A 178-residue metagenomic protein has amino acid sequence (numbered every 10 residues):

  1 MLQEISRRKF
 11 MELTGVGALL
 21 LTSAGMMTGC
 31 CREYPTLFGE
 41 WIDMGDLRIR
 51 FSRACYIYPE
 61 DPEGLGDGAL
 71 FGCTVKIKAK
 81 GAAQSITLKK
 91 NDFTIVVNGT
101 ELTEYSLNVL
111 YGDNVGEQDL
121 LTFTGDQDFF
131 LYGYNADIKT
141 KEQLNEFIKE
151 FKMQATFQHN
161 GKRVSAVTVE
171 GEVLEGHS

Functional and structural regions predicted by a protein language model:
L2-A18: N-terminal secretory signal peptides and thylakoid transit peptides that target proteins across membranes
T28-G29: C-terminal motif of bacterial Sec signal peptides marking the signal peptidase cleavage site
P35-G66: Low-complexity, acidic Ser/Thr/Pro/Gly-rich terminal tails and inter-domain linkers that flank the onset of structured
I49, L102-T103, V164: Short, isolated positions in well-ordered beta-strands
F71-A79: Short, well-ordered beta-strand segments enriched in hydrophobic/aromatic residues
T87-G99: Short acidic, flexible loop segments centered on an aromatic residue
T103-M153: Short, solvent-exposed, Trp/other aromatic-anchored flexible loops in extracytoplasmic proteins
A166-H177: Short, low-complexity, Pro/Ser/Thr/Gly-rich segments in the mature regions of secreted, periplasmic
